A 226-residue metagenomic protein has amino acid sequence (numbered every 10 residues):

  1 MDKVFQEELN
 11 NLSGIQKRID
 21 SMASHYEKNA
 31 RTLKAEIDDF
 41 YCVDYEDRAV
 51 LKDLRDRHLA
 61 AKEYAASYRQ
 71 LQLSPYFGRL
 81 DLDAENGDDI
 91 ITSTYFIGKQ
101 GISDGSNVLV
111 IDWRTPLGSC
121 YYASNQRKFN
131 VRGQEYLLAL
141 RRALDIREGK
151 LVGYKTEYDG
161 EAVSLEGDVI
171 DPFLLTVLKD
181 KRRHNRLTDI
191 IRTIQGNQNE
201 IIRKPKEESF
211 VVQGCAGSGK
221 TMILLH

Functional and structural regions predicted by a protein language model:
M1-I191, Q195-R203: Extended, charged low-complexity regulatory segments
K206-F210: Pre-Walker A (Motif I) flank of P-loop NTPase domains
V212-G214: Hydrophobic anchor at the beta1->P-loop junction of P-loop NTPases
G217: Walker A (P-loop) phosphate-binding loop of P-loop NTPases
K220-T221: Conserved lysine of the Walker
